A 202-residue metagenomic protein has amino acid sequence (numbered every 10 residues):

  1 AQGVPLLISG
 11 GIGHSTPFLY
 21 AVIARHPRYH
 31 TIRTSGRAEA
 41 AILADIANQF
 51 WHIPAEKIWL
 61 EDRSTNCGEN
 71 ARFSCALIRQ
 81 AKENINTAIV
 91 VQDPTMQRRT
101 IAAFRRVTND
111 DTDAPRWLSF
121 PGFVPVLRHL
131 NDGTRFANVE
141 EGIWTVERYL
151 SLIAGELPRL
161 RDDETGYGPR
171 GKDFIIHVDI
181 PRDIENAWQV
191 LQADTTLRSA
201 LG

Functional and structural regions predicted by a protein language model:
A1-I143, A200-G202: A structural signal for short, hydrophobic/glycine-enriched beta-strand patches
D45, Q49, A76, A102 (+4 more regions): Charged/polar, solvent-exposed surface patches and flexible loops
V126-A187: A conserved mid-domain beta-alpha-beta active-site/ligand-binding segment of alpha/beta enzyme cores
P181-G202: Extended hydrophobic packing segments that form well-structured cores
